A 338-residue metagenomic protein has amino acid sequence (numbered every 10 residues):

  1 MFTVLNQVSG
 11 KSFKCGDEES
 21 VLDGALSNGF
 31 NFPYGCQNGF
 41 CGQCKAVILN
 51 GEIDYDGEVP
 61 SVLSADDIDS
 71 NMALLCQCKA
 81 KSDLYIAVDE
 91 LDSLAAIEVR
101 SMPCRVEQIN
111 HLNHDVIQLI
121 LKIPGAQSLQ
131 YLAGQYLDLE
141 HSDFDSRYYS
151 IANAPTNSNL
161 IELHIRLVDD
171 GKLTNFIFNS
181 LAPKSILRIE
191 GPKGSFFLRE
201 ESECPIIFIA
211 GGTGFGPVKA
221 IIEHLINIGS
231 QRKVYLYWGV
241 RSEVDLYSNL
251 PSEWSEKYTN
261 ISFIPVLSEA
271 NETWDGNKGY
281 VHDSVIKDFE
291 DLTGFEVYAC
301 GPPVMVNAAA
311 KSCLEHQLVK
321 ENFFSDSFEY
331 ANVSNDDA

Functional and structural regions predicted by a protein language model:
M1-F32: N-terminal pre-ligand scaffold of iron-sulfur
S20, G24-P33, Q43-D92: Iron-sulfur (Fe-S) cluster-binding segments and ferredoxin-like electron-carrier domains, especially [2Fe-2S]
D92, D143-D145, G191-F196: Short, charged beta-turn/beta-strand-edge "cap" motif at the junction between a beta-strand and an adjacent loop
E98-I186, C204, V240-S242, V266-A270: Ferredoxin-reductase
R166-A338: FNR/FR-type flavoprotein reductase catalytic core
